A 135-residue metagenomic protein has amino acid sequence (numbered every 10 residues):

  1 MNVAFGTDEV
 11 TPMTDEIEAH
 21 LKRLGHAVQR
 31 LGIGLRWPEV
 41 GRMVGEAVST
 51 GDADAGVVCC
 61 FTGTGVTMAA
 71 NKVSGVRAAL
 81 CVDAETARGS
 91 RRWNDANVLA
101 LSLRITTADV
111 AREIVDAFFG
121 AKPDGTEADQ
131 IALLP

Functional and structural regions predicted by a protein language model:
A4-G6, V10-M13, I17, A84-P135: C-terminal binding/interaction regions
A19-A27, G75: Short helix-loop-beta junction
A27-P38: A short beta-strand-loop structural module common to alpha/beta enzyme folds
R36-V44, T86: Short acidic active-site motifs
M43-G51: Short, well-structured alpha-helical segments in soluble
G51, V58-A78: Compact, glycine-rich, soluble single-domain proteins
A53-D54, D95: Short, high-confidence coil segments that cap the C-terminus of an alpha-helix and link into the following beta-strand
